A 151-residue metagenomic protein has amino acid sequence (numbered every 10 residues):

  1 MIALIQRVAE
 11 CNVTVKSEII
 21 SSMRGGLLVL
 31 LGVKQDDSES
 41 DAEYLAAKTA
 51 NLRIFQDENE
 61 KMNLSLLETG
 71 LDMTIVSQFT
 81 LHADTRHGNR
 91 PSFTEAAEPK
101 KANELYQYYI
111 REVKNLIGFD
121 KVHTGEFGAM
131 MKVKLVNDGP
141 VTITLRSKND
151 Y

Functional and structural regions predicted by a protein language model:
M1-G88, S92, E104-Y151: N-terminal, polar/charged subdomain of small-to-medium soluble alpha/beta proteins
E95: An anionic oxygen-ligand recognition environment, strongly enriched in 2H phosphoesterase
K101: Phosphate/pyrophosphate-binding loop motifs in nucleotide- or prenyl diphosphate-using proteins
